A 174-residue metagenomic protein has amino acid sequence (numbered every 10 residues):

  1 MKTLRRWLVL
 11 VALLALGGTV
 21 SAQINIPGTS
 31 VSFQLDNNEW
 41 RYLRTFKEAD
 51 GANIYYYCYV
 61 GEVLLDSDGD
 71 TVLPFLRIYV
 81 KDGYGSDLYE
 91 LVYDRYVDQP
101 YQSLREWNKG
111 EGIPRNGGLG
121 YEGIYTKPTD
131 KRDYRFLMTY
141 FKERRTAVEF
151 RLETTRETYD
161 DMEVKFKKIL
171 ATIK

Functional and structural regions predicted by a protein language model:
M1-L8: Bacterial N-terminal signal peptides that target proteins for export
L13-L14: Short, linear, compositionally biased motifs with a strong N-terminal bias
Q23-Y57: N-terminal "mature-domain start" segment
F33, E90, D94, D98 (+1 more regions): Solvent-exposed, polar/charged alpha-helical surfaces in well-ordered, non-transmembrane soluble domains, broadly
N38-R41, T146-K174: Surface-exposed amphipathic alpha-helical segments
F46-F136, K142, A147: Conserved polar/disulfide-associated segments of primarily extracytoplasmic proteins
